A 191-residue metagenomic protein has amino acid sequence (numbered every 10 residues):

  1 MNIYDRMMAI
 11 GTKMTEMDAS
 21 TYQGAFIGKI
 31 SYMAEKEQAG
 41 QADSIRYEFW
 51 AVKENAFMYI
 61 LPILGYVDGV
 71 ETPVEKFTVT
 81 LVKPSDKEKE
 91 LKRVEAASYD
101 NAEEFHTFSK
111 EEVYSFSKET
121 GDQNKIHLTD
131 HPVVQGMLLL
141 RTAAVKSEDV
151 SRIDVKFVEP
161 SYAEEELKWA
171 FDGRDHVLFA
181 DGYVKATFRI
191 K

Functional and structural regions predicted by a protein language model:
M1-E37, P84-R152: Hot-dog-fold acyl-thioester-processing enzymes
N2-A9, A25-F105, S161-A163, D172-K191: HotDog/MaoC-like acyl-thioester-processing domains
W50-K53, E112, V155: Intrinsically disordered, low-complexity segments enriched in polar/charged residues with Gly/Pro, especially when
R141, L167-F171: Short alpha-helical interface elements
S147-K168: A conserved acidic, glycine/proline-rich C-terminal tail/linker
